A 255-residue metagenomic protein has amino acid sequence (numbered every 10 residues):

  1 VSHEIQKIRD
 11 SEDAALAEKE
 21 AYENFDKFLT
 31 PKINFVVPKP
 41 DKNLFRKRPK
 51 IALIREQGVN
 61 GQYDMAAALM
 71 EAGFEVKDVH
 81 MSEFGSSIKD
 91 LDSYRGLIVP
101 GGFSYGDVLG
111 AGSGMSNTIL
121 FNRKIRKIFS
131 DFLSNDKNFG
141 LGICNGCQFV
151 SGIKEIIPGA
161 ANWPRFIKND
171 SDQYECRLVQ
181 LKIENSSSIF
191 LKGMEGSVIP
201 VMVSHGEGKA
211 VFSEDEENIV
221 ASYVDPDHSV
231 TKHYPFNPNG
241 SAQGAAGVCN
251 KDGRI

Functional and structural regions predicted by a protein language model:
V1-I143, C147-N162, I167-C176, K182 (+1 more regions): N-terminal beta1-alpha1 cap of cysteine-dependent amidohydrolase-like domains
L178, I183-I255: C-terminal and late-domain segments of enzyme folds
